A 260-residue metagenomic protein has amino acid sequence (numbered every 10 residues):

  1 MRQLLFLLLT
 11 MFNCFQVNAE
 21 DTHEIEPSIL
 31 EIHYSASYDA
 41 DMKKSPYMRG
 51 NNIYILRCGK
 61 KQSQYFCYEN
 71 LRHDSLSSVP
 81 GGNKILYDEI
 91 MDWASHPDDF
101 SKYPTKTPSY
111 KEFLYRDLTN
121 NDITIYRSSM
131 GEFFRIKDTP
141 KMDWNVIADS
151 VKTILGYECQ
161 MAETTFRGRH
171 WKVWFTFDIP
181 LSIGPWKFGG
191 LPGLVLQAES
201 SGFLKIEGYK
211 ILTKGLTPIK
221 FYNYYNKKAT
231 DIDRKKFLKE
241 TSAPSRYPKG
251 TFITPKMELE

Functional and structural regions predicted by a protein language model:
M1-P27: Bacterial Sec-dependent N-terminal signal peptides
D21-E260: Extended soluble regions of mature proteins
